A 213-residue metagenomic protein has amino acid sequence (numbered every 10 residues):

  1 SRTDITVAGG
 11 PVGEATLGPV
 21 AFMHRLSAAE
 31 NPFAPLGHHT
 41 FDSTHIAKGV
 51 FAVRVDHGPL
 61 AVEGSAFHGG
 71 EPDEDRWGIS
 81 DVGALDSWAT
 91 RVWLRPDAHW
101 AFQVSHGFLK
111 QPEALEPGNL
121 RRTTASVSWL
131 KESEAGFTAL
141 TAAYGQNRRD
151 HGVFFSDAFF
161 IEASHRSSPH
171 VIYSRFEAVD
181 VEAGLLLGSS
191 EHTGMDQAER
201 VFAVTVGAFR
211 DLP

Functional and structural regions predicted by a protein language model:
S1, A52-R54, R91-W93, S126-W129 (+2 more regions): Outer-membrane beta-barrel architecture
S1-W93: Surface-exposed coil loops of outer-membrane beta-barrel proteins
R2-I5, A15, V55, P59-E63 (+4 more regions): Repeated loop/turn-to-beta-strand initiation elements of outer-membrane beta-barrel proteins
V7-P11, A66-H68, W88, V104-F108 (+3 more regions): Transmembrane beta-barrel strands of outer-membrane/channel proteins
H39-F41, A52, G78-S80, V92 (+4 more regions): Outer-membrane beta-barrel proteins
H45-F51, D56-G58, A84-W88, N119-T123 (+2 more regions): Residues that define the transmembrane beta-barrel architecture of outer-membrane proteins
S87-T138: Acidic, glycine-rich loop-and-beta core segments that form the ion-binding/anion-interacting portion of active sites
H106-L115, F137-F160, V171-A203: Outer-membrane beta-barrel translocator/channel fold
